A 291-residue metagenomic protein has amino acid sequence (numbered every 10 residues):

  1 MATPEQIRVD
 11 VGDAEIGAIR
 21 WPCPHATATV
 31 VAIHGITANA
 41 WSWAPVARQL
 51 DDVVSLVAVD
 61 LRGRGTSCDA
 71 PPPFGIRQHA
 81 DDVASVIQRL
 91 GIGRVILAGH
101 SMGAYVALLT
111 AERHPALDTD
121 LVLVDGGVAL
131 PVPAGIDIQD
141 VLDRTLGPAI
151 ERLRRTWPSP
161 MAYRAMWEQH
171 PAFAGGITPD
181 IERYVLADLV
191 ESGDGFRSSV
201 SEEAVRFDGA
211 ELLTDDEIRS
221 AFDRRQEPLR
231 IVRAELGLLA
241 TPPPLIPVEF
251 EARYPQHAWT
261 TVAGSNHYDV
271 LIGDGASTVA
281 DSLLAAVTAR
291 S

Functional and structural regions predicted by a protein language model:
A14, V57, L61-A98: Active-site loop/oxyanion-hole signature of alpha/beta-hydrolase fold enzymes
G17-D69: Conserved HGGG/HGGXW glycine-rich cap/lid loop of the alpha/beta-hydrolase fold
G93-I136: Conserved hydrolase catalytic core segment
V124-W157: A catalytic-pocket lid/entrance helix-loop region that shapes and gates access to the active site across common
R155-A240: Alpha/beta-hydrolase
Q226-S265: Conserved loop-alpha-helix segment in the C-terminal half of the alpha/beta-hydrolase fold that carries the catalytic
V262-D274: Catalytic histidine-centered segment of alpha/beta-hydrolase-like enzymes
L271-A285: Post-His helix in hydrolase/transferase enzymes
